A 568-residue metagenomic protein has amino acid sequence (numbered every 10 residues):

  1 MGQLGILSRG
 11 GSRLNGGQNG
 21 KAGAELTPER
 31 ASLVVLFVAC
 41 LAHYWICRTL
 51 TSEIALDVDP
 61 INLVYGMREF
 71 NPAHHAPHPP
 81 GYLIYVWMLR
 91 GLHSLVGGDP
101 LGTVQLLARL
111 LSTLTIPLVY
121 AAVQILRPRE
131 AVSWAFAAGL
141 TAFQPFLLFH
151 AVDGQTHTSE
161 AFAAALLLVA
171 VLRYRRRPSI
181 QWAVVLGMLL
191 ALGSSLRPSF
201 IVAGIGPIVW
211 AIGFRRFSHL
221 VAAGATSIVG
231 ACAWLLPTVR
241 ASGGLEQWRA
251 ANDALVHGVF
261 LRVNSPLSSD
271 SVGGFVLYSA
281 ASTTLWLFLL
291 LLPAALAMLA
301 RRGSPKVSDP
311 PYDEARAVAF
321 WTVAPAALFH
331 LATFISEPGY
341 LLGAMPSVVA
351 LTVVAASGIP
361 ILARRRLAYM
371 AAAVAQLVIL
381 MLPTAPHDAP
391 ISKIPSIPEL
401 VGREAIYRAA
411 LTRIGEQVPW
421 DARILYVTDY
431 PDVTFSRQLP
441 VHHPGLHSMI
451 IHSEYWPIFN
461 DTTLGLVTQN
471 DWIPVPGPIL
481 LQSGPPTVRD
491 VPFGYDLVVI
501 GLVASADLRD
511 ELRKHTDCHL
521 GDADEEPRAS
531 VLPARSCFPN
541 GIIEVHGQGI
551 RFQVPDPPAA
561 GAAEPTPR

Functional and structural regions predicted by a protein language model:
L33-F37, A225-I228, A356-P390: Signature aromatic-anchored transmembrane alpha helix within multi-pass, membrane-resident enzymes that catalyze glycan
L36-C40, L106-P128, L166-A170: Transmembrane-helix motifs of polytopic, lipid-linked glycan transferases
F37-C40, F136, T141, M188-L190 (+4 more regions): Transmembrane alpha-helix segments characteristic of polytopic inner-membrane glycan-assembly/cell-envelope
P79, F146-S159, E337-P338, P431: Short acidic/glycine- and proline-prone juxtamembrane loop motifs at membrane-interface regions of multi-pass membrane
A151, L196, V202, R316-F320 (+2 more regions): Hydrophobic/aromatic-rich transmembrane helices and adjacent perimembrane loops
R173-R176, V202-I228, L236, M298-V307 (+1 more regions): Perimembrane helix-loop-helix junctions
H219-S269, A280-L290, A332, V378-P383: Membrane-lumen/periplasm interface segments of specific transmembrane helices in polyprenyl phosphate-linked
V374-L439, L446-E454: Membrane-embedded, lumen/periplasm-facing catalytic core of multi-pass transferases that use lipid-linked donors
